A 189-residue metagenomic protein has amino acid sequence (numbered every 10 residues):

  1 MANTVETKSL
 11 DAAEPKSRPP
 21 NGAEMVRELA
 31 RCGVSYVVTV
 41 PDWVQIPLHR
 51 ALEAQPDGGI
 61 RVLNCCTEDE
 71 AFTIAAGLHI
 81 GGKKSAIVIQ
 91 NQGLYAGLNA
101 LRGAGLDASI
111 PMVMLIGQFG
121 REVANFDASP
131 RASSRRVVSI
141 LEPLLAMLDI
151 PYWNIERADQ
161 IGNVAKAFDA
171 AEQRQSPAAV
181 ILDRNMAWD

Functional and structural regions predicted by a protein language model:
A2-D189: Thiamine diphosphate
